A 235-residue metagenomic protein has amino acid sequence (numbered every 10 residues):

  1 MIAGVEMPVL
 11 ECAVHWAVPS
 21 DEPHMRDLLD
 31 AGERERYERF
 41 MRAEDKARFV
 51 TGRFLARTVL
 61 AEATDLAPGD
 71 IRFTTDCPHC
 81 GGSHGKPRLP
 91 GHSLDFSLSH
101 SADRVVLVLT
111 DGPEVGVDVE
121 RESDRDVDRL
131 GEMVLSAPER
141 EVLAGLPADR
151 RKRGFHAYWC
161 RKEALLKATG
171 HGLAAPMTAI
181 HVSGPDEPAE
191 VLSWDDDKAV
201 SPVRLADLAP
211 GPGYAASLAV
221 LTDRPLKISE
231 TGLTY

Functional and structural regions predicted by a protein language model:
M1-Y235: Core catalytic alpha/beta fold that binds nucleotide/phospho-ligands
